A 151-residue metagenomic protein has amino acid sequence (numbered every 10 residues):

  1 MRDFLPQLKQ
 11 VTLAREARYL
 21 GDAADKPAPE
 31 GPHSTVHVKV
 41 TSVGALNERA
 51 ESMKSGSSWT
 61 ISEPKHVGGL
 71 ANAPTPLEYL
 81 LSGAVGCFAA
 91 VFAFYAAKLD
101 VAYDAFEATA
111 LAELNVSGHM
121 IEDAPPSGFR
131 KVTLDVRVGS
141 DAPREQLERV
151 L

Functional and structural regions predicted by a protein language model:
M1-S82, F94-L151: Extended beta-strand/beta-hairpin segments
G83-F88: Alpha-helical metal-binding/catalytic segments enriched in His/Glu/Asp
V91: Conserved phosphate/anionic-ligand binding catalytic regions in large, soluble enzymes, centered on
